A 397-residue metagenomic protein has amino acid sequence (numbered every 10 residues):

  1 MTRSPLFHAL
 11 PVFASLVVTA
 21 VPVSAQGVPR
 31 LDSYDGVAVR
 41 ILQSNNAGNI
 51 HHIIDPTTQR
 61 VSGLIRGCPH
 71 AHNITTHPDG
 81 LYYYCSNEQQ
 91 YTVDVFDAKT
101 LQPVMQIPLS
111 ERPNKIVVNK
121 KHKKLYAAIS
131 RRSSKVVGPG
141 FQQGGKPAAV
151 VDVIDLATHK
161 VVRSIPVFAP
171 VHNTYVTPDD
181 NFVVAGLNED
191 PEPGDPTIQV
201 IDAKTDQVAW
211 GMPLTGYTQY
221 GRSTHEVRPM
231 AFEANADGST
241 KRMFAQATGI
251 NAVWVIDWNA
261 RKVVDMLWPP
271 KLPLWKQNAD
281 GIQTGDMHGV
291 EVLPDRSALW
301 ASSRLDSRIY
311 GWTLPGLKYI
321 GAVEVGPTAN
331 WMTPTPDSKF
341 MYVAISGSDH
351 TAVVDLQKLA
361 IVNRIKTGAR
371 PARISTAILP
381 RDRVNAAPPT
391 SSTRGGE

Functional and structural regions predicted by a protein language model:
M1-P5: N-terminal secretory signal peptides that target proteins for export/translocation
H8-A20: Bacterial N-terminal signal peptides
A25-E397: Predominantly soluble domains enriched in secretory-pathway, periplasmic, or organellar proteins
